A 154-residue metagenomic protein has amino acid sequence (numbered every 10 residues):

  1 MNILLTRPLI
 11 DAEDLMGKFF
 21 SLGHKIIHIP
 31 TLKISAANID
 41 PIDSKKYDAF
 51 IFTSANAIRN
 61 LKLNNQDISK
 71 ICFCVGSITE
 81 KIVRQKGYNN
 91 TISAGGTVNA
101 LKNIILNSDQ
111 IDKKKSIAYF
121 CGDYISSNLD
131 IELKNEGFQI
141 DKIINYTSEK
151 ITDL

Functional and structural regions predicted by a protein language model:
M1-L154: Signature of uroporphyrinogen-III synthase
